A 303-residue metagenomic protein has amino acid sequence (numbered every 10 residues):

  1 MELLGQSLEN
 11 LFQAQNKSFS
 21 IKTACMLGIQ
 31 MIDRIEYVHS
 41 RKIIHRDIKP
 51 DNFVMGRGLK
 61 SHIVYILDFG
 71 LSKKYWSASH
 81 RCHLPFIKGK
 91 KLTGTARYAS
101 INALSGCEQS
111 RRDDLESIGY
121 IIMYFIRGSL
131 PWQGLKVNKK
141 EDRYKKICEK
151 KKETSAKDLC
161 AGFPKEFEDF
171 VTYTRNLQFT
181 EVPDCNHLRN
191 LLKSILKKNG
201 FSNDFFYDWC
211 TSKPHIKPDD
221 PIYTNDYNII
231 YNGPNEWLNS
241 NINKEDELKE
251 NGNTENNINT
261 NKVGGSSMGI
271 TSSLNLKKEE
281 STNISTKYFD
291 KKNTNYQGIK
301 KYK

Functional and structural regions predicted by a protein language model:
E2-S7: Conserved short submotifs of the Hanks-type protein kinase catalytic core that shape the nucleotide-binding pocket
E9-F19: AlphaC helix of the protein kinase catalytic domain
L27-G28: Activation segment signature within eukaryotic-like protein kinase domains
M31-V38: Conserved hydrophobic alpha-helix
H39-R57: Catalytic-loop of the protein kinase fold
G56-T93: Activation segment/activation loop of eukaryotic-type protein kinase catalytic domains
I101-A161: Conserved C-lobe activation region of Hanks-type protein kinase-like domains
G162, K197-K303: Extended, low-complexity, intrinsically disordered C-terminal regulatory tails of eukaryotic serine/threonine kinases
